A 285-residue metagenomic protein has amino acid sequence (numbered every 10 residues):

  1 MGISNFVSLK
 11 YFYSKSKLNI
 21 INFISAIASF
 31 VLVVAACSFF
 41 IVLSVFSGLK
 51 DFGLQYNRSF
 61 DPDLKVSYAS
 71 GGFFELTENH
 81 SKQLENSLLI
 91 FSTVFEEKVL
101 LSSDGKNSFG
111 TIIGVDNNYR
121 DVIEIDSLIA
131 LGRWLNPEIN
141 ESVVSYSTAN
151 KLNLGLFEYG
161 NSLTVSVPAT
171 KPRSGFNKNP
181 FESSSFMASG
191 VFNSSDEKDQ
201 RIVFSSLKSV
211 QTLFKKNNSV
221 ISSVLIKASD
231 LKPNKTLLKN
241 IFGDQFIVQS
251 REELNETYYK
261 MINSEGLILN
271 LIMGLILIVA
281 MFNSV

Functional and structural regions predicted by a protein language model:
M1-C37: N-terminal Sec/SRP start-transfer signal
I3, N57-D116, D121: Membrane-proximal extracellular/periplasmic loop immediately following the first transmembrane helix
F6, K10-Y13, D51-R58, P62 (+1 more regions): Short amphipathic alpha-helical coupling elements at transmembrane boundaries
S16-A26, N234-V285: Peri-transmembrane interface segments
F23-I24, V34-D61: Alpha-helical transmembrane segments
V33-V45, M273-S284: Hydrophobic alpha-helical membrane-associated segments
L89-I90, K98-M187, S209-F214: Short acidic/glycine-enriched loop/turn elements at secondary-structure junctions
E158-Q249: Basic-flanked hydrophobic alpha-helices used for secretion and membrane insertion
